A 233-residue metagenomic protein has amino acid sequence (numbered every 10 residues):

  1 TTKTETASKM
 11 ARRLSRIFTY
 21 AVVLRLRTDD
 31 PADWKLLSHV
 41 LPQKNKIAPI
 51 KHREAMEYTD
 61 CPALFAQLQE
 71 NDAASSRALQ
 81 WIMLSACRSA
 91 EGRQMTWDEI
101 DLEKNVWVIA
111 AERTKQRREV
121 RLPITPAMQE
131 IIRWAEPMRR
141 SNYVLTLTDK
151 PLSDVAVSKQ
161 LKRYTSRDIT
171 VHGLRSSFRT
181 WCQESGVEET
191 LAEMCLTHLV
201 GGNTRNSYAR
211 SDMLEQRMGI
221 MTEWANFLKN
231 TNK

Functional and structural regions predicted by a protein language model:
T2-S15, V23-M95, E103, K115 (+2 more regions): Basic, Lys/Arg- and aromatic-enriched nucleic-acid-binding interface segment
K3, M10, I17, A55-P62 (+6 more regions): Active-site/catalytic core of tyrosine-dependent DNA strand-transfer enzymes
E5-R12, L122, E215-M218: A generic "alpha-helical surface" signal
F18-L26, S89, E99, G186 (+3 more regions): A generic secondary-structure signal for well-formed alpha-helical elements
W34-Q43, S85, Q94-W134, V200-N206: Conserved tyrosine-mediated DNA breakage-rejoining catalytic core shared by Y-recombinases
I47, I109-R117, Q129, K150-P151 (+2 more regions): Catalytic-site neighborhood detector that most strongly recognizes the C-terminal catalytic loop/helix of tyrosine
A66-Q69, A73, W97, R133-P137 (+6 more regions): Hydrophobic alpha-helix feature that most strongly marks membrane-spanning transmembrane helices and their immediate
